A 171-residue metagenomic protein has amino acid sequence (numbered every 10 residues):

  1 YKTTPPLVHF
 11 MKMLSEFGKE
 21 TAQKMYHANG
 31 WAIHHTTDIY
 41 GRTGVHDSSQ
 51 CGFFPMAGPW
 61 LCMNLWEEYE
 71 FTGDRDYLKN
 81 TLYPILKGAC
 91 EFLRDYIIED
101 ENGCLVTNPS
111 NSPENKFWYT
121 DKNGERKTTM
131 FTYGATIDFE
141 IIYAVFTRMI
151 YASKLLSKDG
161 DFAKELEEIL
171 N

Functional and structural regions predicted by a protein language model:
Y1-A32: Carboxylate/His-rich catalytic cores and anion/metal-binding grooves
F10, Q23, C90, G103-V106: Beta-sheet entry/capping signal
N29-N80, P84, R94-E165: The feature captures the catalytic groove of carbohydrate-active enzymes
L166-N171: Catalytic domains of carbohydrate-active enzymes that cleave complex glycans
